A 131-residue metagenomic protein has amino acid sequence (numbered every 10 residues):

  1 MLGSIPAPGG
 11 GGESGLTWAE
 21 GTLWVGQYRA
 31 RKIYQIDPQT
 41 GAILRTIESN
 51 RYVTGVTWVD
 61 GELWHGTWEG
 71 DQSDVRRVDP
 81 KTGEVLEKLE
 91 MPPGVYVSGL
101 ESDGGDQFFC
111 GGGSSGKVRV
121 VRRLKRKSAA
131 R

Functional and structural regions predicted by a protein language model:
M1-P6, A42-I47, E84-E90: A short beta-strand motif characteristic of beta-propeller blades
P8-E20, N50-G61, P92-G104: Beta-rich, blade/repeat-based domains predominating in secreted/periplasmic proteins but also intracellular
E20-T22, A42: Tandem repeat domain/solenoid detector
V25-A30, H65-G70, F109-S115: Conserved beta-strand positions in repeat-built beta-propeller and related beta-rich domains
K32-Y34, S73-R76, K117-V120: A short loop-to-beta-strand structural motif that recurs across blades of beta-propeller domains
D37-G41, D79-G83, R123-K127: Short loop/turn segments that connect beta-strands within beta-propeller blades
H65, S73-D74, V97: Feature marking well-ordered beta-strand scaffolds used for ligand recognition
Y96-R131: Blade-level signature of beta-propeller repeat domains, shared across WD40, Kelch, NHL, RCC1 and BNR/Asp-box propellers
